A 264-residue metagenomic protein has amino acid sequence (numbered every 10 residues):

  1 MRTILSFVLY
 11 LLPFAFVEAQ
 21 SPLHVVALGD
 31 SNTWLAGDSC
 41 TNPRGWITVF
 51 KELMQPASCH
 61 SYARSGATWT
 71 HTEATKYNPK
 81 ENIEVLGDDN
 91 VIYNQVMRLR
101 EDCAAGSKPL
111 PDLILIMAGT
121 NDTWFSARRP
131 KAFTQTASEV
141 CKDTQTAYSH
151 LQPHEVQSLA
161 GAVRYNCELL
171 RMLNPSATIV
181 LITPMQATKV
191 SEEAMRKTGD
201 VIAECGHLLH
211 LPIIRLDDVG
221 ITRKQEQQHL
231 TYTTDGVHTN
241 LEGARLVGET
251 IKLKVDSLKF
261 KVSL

Functional and structural regions predicted by a protein language model:
M1-Q20: Bacterial Sec-dependent N-terminal signal peptides
P22-V26, N32-K142, Y148-S149, G161: Conserved SGNH/GDSL esterase-like catalytic core that processes O-acyl groups on lipids and polysaccharides
D38, T75-N78, P184-L264: Catalytic His-Asp segment of secreted/periplasmic serine-dependent ester chemistry enzymes
S58-H60, T178, H210-P212: Conserved beta-strand segments of alpha/beta enzyme cores
I92, L159, V163, G199 (+1 more regions): Aromatic/hydrophobic pocket-lining residues that form the small-molecule binding cavity in soluble enzyme cores
M117-N121, R164-G199: Active-site segments of SGNH/GDSL-like serine hydrolases that catalyze O-acetyl group transfer/hydrolysis on lipids
Y148-S158, D235-H238: The substrate-binding groove and active-site-proximal loops of carbohydrate-active enzymes, especially glycoside
